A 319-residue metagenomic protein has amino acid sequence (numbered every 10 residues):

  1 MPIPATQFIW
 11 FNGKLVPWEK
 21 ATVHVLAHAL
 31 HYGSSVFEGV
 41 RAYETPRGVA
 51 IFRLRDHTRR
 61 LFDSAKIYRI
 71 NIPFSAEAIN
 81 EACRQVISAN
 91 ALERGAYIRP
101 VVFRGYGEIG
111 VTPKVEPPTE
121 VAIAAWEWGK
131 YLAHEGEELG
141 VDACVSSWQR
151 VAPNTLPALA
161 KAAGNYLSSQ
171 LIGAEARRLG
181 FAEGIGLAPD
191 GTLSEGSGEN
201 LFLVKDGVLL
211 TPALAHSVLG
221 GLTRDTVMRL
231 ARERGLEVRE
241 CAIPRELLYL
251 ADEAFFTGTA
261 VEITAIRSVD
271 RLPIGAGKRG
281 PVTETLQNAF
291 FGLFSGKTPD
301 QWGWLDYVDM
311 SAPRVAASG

Functional and structural regions predicted by a protein language model:
M1-F74, N80-Q85, E108-G319: Helix-start/capping segments and mature chain N-termini
A89-A96, L236: Short secondary-structure junctions
A96-V102: ATP-grasp fold ATP-binding core
F103-G107: Active-site neighborhoods of enzyme catalytic cores
